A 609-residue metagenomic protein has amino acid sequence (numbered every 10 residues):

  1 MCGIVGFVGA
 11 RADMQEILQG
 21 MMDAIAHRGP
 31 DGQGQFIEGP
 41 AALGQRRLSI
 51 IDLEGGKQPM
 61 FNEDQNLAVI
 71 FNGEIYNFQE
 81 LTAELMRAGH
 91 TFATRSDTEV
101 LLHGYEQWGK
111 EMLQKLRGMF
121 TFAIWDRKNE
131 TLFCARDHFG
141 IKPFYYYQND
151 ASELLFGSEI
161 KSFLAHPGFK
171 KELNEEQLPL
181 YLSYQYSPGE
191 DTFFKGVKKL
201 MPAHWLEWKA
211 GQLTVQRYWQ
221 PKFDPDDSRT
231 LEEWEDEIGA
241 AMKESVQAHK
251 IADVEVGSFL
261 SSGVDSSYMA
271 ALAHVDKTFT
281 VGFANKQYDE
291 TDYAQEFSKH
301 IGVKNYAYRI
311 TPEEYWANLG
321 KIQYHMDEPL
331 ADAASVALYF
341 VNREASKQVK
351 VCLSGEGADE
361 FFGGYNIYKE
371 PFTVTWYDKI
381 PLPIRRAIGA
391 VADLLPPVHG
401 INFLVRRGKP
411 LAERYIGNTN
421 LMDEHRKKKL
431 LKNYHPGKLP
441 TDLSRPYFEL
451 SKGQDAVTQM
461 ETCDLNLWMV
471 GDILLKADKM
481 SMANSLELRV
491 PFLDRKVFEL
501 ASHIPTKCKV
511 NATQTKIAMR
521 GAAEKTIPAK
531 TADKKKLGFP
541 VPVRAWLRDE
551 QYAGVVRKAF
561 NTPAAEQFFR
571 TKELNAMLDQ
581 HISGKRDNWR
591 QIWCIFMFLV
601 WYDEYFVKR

Functional and structural regions predicted by a protein language model:
M1-I4, A165, G196-P202, Q212 (+4 more regions): Adenosyl-5′-phosphate
M1-M326, L338, N342, E524-K525 (+3 more regions): Cysteine-centered catalytic environments shared across enzyme families
E16, L173, E233, E237 (+20 more regions): Generic recognition of stable, solvent-exposed alpha-helical segments in well-folded globular domains
E84, H166, F361-G364, L500: Residues that scaffold the ATP/ADP-binding catalytic core of kinase and kinase-like folds
I160, V374-T375, R520-G521: Acceptor-binding helix/loop patch of EC 2.4 sugar-transfer enzymes, predominantly nucleotide-sugar-dependent
G320-Y324, S346, Y368-E370, W546-R548: Short low-complexity, flexible loop/linker segments enriched in glycine and/or proline with clustered acidic
L330-D332: Acceptor-substrate binding/catalytic loop of class I
F340-V398, W468, L474-V497: Active-site adenylate/phosphate-handling loop in enzymes that bind or generate adenylated species
